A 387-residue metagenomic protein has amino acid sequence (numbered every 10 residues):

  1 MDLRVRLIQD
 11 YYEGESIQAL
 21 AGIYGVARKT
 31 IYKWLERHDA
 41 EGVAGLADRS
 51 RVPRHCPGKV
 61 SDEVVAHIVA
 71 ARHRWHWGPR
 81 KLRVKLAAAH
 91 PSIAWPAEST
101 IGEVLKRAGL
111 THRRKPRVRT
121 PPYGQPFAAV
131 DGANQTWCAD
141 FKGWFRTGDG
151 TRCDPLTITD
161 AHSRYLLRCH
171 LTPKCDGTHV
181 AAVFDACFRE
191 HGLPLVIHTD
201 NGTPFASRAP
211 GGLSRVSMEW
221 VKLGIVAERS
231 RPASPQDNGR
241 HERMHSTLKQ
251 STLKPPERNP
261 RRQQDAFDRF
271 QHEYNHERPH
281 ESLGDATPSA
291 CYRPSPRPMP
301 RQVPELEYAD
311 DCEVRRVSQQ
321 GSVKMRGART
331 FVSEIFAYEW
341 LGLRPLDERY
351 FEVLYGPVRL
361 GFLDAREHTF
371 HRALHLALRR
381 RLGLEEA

Functional and structural regions predicted by a protein language model:
M1, Q9, I17-H73: Short, basic alpha-helical/linker "hinge" immediately adjacent to a nucleic-acid-recognition surface
L7, L20-A21, I31-W34, G42 (+16 more regions): Mobile genetic element proteins and their domesticated derivatives, centered on retroelements and DNA transposons
V43-C138, W144, S214-S217, T287-M299: Basic, flexible linker segments flanking DNA-binding modules in nucleic acid-interacting mobile-element proteins
K59, S99, L105-Y165, P173 (+4 more regions): Mobile-element integrase/transposase regions, centering on the N-terminal DNA-binding/Zn-coordinating module
L167-R168, G361: A structural microfeature
C175, F188-A209, R231-A233, N238 (+1 more regions): Acidic/histidine-rich, metal-coordinating catalytic segments
A209, R215-P300, G342, L346-D347: Charged alpha-helix within mobile-element recombinases
Q271, N275-A387: C-terminal, beta-rich DNA-binding module of retroviral/retroelements integrases
